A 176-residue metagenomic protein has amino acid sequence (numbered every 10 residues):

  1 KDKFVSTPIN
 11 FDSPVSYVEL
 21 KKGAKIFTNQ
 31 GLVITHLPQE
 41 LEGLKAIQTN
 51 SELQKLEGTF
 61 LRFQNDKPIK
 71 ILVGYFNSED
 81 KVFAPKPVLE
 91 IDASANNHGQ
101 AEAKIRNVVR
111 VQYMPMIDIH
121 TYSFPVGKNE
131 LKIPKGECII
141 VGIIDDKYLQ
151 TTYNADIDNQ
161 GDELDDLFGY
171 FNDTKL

Functional and structural regions predicted by a protein language model:
K1, Y17-V18, G142-I143, K147: Lumenal/extracellular ectodomains and adaptor appendage modules of the eukaryotic vesicle/secretory system
D2, A24, Q30-G31, D66 (+5 more regions): Intrinsic-disorder/low-complexity loop/linker signature
D2-K55, Y153-L176: Glycan-recognition and processing domains
S16-Y17, G23-A24, R62-N65, L131: A general structural signal for short secondary-structure junctions and capping/turn motifs
N50-L53, E57-K70, H120-N129, F171-K175: Extracellular and analogous surface-interaction loops
K67-E79: A short beta-strand element within beta-rich, extracytoplasmic domains of secreted/secretory-pathway proteins
A84-Q150: Contiguous ligand/interfacial binding patches
